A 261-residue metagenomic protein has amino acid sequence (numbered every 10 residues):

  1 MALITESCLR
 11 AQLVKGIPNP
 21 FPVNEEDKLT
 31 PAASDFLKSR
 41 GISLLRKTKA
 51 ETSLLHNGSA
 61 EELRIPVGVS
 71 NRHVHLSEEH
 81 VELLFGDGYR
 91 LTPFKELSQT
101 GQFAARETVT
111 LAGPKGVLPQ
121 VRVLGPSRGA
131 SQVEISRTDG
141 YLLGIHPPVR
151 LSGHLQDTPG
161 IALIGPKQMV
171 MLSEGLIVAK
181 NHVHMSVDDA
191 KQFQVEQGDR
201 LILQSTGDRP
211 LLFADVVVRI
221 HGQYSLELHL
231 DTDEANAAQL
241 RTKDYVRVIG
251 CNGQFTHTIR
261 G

Functional and structural regions predicted by a protein language model:
M1-S70, L240-Y245, I249-R260: Intrinsic disorder
P66, H73-P114, P119-P166, M171-Q204 (+2 more regions): Short beta-strand-centered segments at strand-helix junctions
G207: Acidic, glycine-rich active-site loops and adjacent beta-strand->loop/helix elements that engage anionic groups
P210-L212: Short coil-to-beta-strand transition motifs
A214-D215, I259: Short, well-ordered secondary-structure micro-motifs
